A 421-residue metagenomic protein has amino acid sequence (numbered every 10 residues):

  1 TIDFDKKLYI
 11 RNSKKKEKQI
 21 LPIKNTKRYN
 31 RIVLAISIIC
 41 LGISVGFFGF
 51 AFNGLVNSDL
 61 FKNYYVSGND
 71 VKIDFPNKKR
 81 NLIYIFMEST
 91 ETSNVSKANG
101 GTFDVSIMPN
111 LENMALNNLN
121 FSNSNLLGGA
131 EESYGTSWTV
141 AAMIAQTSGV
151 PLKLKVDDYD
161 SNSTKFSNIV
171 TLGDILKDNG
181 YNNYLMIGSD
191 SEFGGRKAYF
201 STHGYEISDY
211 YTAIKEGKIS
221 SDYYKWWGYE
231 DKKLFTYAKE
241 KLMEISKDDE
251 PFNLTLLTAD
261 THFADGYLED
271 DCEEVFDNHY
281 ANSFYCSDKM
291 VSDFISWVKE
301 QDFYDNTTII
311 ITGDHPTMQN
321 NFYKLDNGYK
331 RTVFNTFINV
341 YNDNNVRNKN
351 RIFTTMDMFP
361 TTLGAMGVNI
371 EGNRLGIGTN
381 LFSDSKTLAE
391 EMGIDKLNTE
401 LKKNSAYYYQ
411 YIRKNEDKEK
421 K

Functional and structural regions predicted by a protein language model:
T1-V56: Transmembrane and membrane-interface helices of multi-pass, inner-membrane envelope-modifying transferases
D5, N25, N57-F61, E300 (+1 more regions): A general marker of short, structured functional hotspots
F48-K72: Short coil-to-helix leader/linker segments, especially the first N-terminal amphipathic alpha-helix with its helix
G68-K421: Solvent-exposed soluble domains appended to multi-pass membrane proteins
